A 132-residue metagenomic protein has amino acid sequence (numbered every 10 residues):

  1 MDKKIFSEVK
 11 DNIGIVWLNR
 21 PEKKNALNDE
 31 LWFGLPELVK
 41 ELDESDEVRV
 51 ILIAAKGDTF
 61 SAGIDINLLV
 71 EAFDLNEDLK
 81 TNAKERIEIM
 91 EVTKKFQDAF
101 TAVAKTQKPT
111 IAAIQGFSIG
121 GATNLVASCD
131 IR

Functional and structural regions predicted by a protein language model:
M1-K56: Conserved CoA-thioester-binding segment of acyl-CoA-metabolizing enzymes
V16, I53, D65, L125-V126: Hydrophobic/aromatic residues within transmembrane alpha-helices of multi-pass small-molecule transporters
N19, I64, Q115: Histidine-centered beta-alpha loop that forms part of the nucleotide-sugar donor binding/catalytic region in diverse
P21-K24, D58, F117, A122: A short, glycine- and basic residue-enriched loop/turn that sits immediately adjacent to a domain's principal
A55-D98: Glycine- (often His-adjacent) and acidic-residue-rich active-site loop that binds/positions the CoA thioester
K95-R132: Glycine-rich beta-to-alpha active-site loop
